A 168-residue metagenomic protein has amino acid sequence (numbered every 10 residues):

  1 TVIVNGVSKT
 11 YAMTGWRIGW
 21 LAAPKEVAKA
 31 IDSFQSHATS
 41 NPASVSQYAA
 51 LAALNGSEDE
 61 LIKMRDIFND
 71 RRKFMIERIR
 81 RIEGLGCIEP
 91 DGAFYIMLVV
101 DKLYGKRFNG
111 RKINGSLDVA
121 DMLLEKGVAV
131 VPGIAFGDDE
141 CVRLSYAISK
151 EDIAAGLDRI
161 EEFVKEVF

Functional and structural regions predicted by a protein language model:
T1-F168: PLP-dependent class I/II
